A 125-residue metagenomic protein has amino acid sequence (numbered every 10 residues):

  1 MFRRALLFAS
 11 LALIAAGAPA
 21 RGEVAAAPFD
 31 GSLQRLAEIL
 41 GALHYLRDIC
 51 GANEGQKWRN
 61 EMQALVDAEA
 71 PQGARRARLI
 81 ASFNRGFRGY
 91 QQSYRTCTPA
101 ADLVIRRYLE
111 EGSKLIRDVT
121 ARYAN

Functional and structural regions predicted by a protein language model:
M1-F2: N-terminal secretory signal peptides that target proteins for export/translocation
A5-A16: Bacterial N-terminal signal peptides
A9, E23-A27, P99: A general structural-boundary detector
A18-G22, A37-I39, L65-P71: Short, mixed-charge, low-aromatic patches
R21-N53: Immediate post-signal-peptide N-terminus of mature secreted/exported proteins
E54-N125: Compact alpha-helical subdomains of small soluble proteins
